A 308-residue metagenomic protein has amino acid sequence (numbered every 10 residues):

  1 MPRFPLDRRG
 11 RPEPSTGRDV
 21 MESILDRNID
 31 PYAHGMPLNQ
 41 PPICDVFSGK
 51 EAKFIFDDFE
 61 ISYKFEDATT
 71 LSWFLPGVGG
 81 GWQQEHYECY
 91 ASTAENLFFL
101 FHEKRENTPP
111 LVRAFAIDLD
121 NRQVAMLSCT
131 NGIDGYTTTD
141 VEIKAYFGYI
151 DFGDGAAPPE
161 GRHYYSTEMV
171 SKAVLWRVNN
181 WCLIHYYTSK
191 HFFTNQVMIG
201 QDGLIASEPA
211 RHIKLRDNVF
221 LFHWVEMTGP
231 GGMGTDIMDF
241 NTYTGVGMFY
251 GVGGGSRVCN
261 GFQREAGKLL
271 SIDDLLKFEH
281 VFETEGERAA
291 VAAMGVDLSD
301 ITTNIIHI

Functional and structural regions predicted by a protein language model:
M1-D26: Intrinsically disordered, low-structural-confidence terminal and linker regions
G17-G35, V141-D154: A general sequence property marking short-to-moderate contiguous segments in secreted/outer-membrane adhesion
C44-E51, Y63-S72, S92-L97, F115-V124 (+4 more regions): Short, solvent-exposed coil/turn segments at beta-strand boundaries
K53-C89, C182-I213: N-terminal glycine/threonine-rich, aromatic-flanked beta-hairpin/loop signature
V78-R113, G200-N241: Contiguous, well-ordered beta-strand patches that form the walls/edges of small beta-barrel/beta-sandwich domains
E103-E106, R113-D120, C129-I133, T138-I143: Extracellular beta-propeller repeat domains
M126-N179: Surface-exposed beta-loop interaction hotspot
L175-K190, V197-Q201, E208, T228-I308: A eukaryote-biased signal for long
